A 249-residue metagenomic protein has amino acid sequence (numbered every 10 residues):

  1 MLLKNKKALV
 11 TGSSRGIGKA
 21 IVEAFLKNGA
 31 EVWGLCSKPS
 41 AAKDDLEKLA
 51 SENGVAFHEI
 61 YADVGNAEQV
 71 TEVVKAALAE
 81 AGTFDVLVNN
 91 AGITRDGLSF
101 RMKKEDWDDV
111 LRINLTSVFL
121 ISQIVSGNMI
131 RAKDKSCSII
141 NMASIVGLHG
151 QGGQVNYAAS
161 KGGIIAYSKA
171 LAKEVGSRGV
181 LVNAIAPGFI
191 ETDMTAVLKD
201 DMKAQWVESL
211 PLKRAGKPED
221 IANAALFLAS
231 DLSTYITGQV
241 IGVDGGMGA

Functional and structural regions predicted by a protein language model:
L2, R214-V243, G248: C-terminal substrate-recognition "lid" of short-chain dehydrogenase/reductases
S14-G16: Conserved glycine-rich cofactor-binding loop
N28-D44: Conserved glycine-rich Rossmann-like NAD(P)H-binding loop of the short-chain dehydrogenase/reductase
L98-S99, K103-L111, W206: Substrate-binding pocket helix/loop in short-chain dehydrogenase/reductase
S122, S160, S168: Active-site helix of classical SDR
G127, K173-S177, T234: Alpha-helical segment proximal to the catalytic Tyr-Lys
S144: Residue(s) in the substrate-gating loop at a strand-loop-helix junction that position the organic substrate next
